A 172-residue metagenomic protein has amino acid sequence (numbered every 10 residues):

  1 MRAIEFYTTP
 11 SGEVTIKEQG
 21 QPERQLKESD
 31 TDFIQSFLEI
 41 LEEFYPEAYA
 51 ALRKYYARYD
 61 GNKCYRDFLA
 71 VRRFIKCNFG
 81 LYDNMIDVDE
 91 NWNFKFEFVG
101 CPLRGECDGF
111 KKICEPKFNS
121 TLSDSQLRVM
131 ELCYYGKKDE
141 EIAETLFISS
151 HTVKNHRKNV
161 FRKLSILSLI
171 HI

Functional and structural regions predicted by a protein language model:
M1-F110: DNA-contacting interfaces and partner/effector-binding or oligomerization modules in DNA-centric proteins
E90-N91, L103, F110-K112, S125-Q126 (+2 more regions): Residue-level signal for functionally critical sites in structured catalytic/ligand-binding pockets
K112-T152: Helix-turn-helix DNA-binding segment
H156-N159: Residues within the DNA-recognition helix of helix-turn-helix
R162-L167: Residue cluster at the C-terminal edge of the helix-turn-helix DNA-binding motif
H171-I172: Conserved small/polar residues in nucleotide/adenosyl-binding loops
